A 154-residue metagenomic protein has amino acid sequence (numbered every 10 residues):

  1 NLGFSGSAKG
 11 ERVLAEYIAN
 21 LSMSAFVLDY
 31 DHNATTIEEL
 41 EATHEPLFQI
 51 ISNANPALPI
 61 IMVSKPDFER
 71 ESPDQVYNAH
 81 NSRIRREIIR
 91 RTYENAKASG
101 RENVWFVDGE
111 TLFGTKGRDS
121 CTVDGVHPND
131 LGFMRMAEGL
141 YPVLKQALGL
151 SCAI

Functional and structural regions predicted by a protein language model:
N1-F4: Blade-edge beta-strand/turn elements of extracellular beta-propeller and related beta-sheet repeat scaffolds
S7-P46, I50-A54, K65-P73: Oxyanion-hole/transition-state-stabilizing segment in secreted/luminal serine hydrolases and related acyltransferases
Y30-L40, Q75-I84, D124-L131: The substrate-binding groove and active-site-proximal loops of carbohydrate-active enzymes, especially glycoside
L40, H44, I89, F133: Aromatic/hydrophobic pocket-lining residues that form the small-molecule binding cavity in soluble enzyme cores
N55-I60: A short helix->loop->beta-strand "cap" motif at the edges of active sites that frequently abuts
R70-D108: Substrate-gating cap/lid alpha-helix
R101, V107-S120, R135: Reductase modules of NAD(P)H-dependent flavoproteins
V123-I154: Histidine-centered active-site loop/cap adjacent to the catalytic His in serine esterases/O-acetyl transfer systems
